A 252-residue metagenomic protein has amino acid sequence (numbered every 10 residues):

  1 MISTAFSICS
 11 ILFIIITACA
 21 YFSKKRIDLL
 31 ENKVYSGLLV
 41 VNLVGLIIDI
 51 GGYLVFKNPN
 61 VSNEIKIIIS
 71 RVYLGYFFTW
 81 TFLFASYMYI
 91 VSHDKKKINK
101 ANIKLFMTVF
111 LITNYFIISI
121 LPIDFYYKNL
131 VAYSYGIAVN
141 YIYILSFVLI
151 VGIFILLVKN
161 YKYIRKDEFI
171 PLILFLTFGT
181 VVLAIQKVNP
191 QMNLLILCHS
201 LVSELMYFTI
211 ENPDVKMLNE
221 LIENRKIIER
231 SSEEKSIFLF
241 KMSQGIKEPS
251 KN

Functional and structural regions predicted by a protein language model:
M1-L12, T113-I155, Q186-V188, M192: Extracellular-loop-to-transmembrane junctions of the mid-late helices
T4-Y89, K104-P122, L172-K187: Hydrophobic alpha-helical transmembrane segments of multi-pass membrane proteins
I15-Y21, L83-Y87, I144-I164: Alpha-helical transmembrane segments in multipass membrane proteins, preferentially the mid-helix core
V61-V72, N129-Y141, L194-H199: Non-cytosolic membrane-interface motifs at loop->transmembrane helix junctions
A85-K96, E248: Class A GPCR helix-loop hinge within the 7TM core
K100-I103, A132-V139, L156-T177: Membrane-helix boundary/juxtamembrane motif in polytopic membrane proteins
Y161-L221: Interfacial "cap-and-anchor" motif at the non-cytosolic start of specific transmembrane alpha-helices
E223-N252: Primarily the dimerization/phosphotransfer
